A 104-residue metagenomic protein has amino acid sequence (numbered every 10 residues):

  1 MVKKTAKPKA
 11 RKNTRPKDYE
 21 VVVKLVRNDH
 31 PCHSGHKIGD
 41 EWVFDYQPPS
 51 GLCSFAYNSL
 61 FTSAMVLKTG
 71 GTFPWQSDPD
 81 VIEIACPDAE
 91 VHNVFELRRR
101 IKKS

Functional and structural regions predicted by a protein language model:
M1-A10: Polybasic, lysine-enriched low-complexity intrinsically disordered terminal tails
K3, K17, R100-S104: N-terminal soluble segments of membrane proteins
A10-V23: Short, basic/aromatic beta-hairpin or loop at an interaction surface
V22-L25, F44: Short amphipathic
V26-P31: Short alpha-helix capping/helix-loop boundary micro-motifs
D40-P79: Acidic, aromatic-enriched beta-alpha/helix-loop junctions
G71-S104: Short, compact, well-ordered microdomains
